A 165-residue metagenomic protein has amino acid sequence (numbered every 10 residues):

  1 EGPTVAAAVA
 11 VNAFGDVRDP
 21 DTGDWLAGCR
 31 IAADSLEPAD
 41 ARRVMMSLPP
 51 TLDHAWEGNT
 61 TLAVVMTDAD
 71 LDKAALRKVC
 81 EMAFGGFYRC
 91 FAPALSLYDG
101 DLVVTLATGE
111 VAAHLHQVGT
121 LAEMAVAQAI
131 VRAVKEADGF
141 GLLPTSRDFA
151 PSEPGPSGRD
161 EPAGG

Functional and structural regions predicted by a protein language model:
E1-D160, G164-G165: A structural signal for small-residue-enriched, beta-sheet-centric alpha/beta enzyme cores and oligomeric scaffold folds
